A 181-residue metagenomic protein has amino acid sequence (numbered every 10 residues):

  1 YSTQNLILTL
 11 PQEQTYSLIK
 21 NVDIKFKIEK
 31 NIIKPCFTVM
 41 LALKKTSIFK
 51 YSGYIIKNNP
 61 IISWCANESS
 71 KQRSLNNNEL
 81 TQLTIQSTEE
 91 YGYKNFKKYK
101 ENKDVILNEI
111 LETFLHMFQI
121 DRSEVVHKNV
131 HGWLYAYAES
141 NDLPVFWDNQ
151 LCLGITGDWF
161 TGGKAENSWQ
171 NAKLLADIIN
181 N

Functional and structural regions predicted by a protein language model:
T3-S52, I120-S123: Central helical "cap/lid" subdomain
I7-T9, L41, I85, K128 (+1 more regions): Generic structural signal for small/hydrophobic residues in well-ordered secondary structure, especially within
Q12-T15, T46, S70-Q72, T88-G92 (+2 more regions): Short, solvent-exposed loop/turn segments at secondary-structure junctions
C36-M40, I62, Q82: Short hydrophobic/aromatic beta-strand or adjacent loop that forms the aromatic wall/cage of a ligand/substrate-binding
S47, N76-Q82, S87-L134: Flavin-binding catalytic cores
F49-I61: Short, glycine-/small-residue-rich phosphate/pyrophosphate-handling segment
Q72-N78, H127-I155, W159-T161: FAD-binding beta-loop-beta segment adjacent to the flavin cofactor pocket
D148-N181: Conserved mid-domain beta->alpha element of the FAD-binding
